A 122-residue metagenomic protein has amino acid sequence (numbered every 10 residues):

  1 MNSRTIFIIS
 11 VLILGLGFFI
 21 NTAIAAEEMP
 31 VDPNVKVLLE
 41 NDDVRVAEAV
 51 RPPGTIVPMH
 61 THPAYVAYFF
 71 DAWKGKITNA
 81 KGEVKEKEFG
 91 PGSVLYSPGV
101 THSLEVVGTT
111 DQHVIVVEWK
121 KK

Functional and structural regions predicted by a protein language model:
M1-V11: Bacterial N-terminal signal peptides that target proteins for export
I9-N21: Bacterial N-terminal signal peptides
A23-A26: Boundary at the C-terminal end of the N-terminal hydrophobic targeting segment
D32-I56, A64-A67, V117: A short glycine-rich, His/Asp/Glu-containing loop-to-beta-strand
G54-V57, V94-E105: Histidine-centered metal-chelating micro-motifs
H62-K81: Glycine- and acidic-residue-biased ligand/ion/polar-headgroup-sensing regions
G82-G99: Short acidic-glycine-tyrosine-enriched beta hairpin
G99-K120: Ligand-binding loop in jelly-roll beta-barrel domains
